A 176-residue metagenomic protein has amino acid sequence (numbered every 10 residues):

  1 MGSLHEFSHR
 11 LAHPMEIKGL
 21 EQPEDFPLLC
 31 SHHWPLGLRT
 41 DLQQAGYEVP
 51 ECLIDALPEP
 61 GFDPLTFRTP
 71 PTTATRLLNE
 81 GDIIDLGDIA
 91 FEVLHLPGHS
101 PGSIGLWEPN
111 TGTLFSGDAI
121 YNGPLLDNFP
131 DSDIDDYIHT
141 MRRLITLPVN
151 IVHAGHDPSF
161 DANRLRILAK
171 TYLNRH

Functional and structural regions predicted by a protein language model:
M1, L20-E21, D88, G123-L125: Activation segment
M1-R76, T171-N174: Active-site HxH/HxHxD metal-binding segment of metal-dependent hydrolases
L65-T69, T75, I83, A90-N174: Metallo-beta-lactamase
